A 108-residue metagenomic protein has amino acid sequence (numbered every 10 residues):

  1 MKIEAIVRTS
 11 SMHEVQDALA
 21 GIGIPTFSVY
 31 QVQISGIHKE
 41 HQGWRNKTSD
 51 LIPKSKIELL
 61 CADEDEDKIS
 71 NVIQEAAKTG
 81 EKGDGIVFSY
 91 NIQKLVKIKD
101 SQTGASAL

Functional and structural regions predicted by a protein language model:
M1-L108: Positively charged, small/polar-rich N-terminal and surface patches that mediate targeting and assembly and bind
